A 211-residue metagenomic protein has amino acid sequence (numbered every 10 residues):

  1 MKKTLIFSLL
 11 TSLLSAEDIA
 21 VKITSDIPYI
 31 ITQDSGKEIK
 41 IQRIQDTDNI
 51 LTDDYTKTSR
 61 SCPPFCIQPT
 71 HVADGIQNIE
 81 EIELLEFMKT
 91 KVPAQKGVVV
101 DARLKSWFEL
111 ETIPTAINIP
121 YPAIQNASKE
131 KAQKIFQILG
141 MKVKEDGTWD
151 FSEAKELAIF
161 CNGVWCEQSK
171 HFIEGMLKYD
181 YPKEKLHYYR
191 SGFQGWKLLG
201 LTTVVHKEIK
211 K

Functional and structural regions predicted by a protein language model:
K3-L13: Sec-dependent N-terminal signal peptides
E17-V98, A102-L110: Flexible, polar/low-complexity N-terminal or interdomain linker segments that lie immediately upstream of folded
I67-K155, H206: Positively charged, proline/Ser/Thr-rich regional signature most characteristic of the Rhodanese/CDC25-like
K89, P93, L177-Y181, K197-L201: Sec-exported extracytoplasmic/periplasmic mature domains
L104-F108, A123-N126, G163-E167, G192-W196: Solvent-exposed loop/turn segments at secondary-structure junctions within structured extracellular/periplasmic domains
L110-P114, K131, S169-I173, L199-G200: Short, solvent-exposed loop/turn and secondary-structure capping segments
L139-Q194: Catalytic cysteine-centered active loop of the rhodanese-like fold, especially the PTP/DSP P-loop
L199-K211: Active-site neighborhoods of enzymes that stabilize oxyanions during catalysis
